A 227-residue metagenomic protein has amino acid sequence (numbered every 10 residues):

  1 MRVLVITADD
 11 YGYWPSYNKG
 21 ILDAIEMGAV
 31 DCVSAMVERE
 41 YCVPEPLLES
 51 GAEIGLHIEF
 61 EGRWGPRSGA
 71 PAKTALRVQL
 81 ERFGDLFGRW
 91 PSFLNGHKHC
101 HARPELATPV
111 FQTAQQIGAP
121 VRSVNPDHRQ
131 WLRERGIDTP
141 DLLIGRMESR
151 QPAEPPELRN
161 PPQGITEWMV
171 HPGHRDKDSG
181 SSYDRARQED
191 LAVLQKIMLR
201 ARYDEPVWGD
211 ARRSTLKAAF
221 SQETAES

Functional and structural regions predicted by a protein language model:
M1-I6, P15-E59, W64-F93, E105-S227: Terminal accessory/targeting
D10: His/Cys-centered metal/cofactor-coordination and adjacent catalytic loops
N95-K98: Active-site histidine-anchored catalytic micro-motif
H101-R103: Active-site pocket-lining segments that scaffold enzyme catalytic pockets across diverse folds
